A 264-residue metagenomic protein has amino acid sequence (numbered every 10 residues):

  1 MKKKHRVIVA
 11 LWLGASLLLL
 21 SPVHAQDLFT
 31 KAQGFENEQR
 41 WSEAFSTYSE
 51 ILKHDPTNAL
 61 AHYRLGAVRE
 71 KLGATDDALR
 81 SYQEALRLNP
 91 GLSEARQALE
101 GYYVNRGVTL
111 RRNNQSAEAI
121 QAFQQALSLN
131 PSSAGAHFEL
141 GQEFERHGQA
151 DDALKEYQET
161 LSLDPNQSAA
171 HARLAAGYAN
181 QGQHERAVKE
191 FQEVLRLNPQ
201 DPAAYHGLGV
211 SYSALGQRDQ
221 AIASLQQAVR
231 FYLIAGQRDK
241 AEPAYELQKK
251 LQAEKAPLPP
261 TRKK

Functional and structural regions predicted by a protein language model:
K2, L19-H54, L60: N-terminal leader/linker segments that initiate helical-solenoid repeat arrays
A10-L19: Bacterial N-terminal signal peptides
A25, A59-L60, S93-E94, E100 (+6 more regions): Helix-start (N-cap) detector for alpha-helical repeat units in TPR-like alpha-solenoids, especially tetratricopeptide
Q26, A214, D219-K264: Terminal, low-structured helical/coil segments at or just beyond the last alpha-helical repeat
Q39-T47, L72-E84, R106-Q125, E145-E159 (+4 more regions): Structural signature of tandem alpha-helical TPR/SEL1-like repeats, specifically the intra-repeat loop/turn
